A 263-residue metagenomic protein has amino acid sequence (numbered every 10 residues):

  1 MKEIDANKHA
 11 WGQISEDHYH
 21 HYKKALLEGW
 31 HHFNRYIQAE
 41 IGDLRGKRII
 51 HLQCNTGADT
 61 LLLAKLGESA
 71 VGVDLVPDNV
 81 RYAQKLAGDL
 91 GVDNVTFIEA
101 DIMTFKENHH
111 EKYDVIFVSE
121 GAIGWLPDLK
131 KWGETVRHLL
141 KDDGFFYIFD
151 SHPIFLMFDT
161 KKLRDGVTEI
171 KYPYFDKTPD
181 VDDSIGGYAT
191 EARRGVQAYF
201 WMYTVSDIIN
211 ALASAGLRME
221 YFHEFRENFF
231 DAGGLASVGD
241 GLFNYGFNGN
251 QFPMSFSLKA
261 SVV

Functional and structural regions predicted by a protein language model:
M1-R45, A58, L62: Conserved class I S-adenosyl-L-methionine
R48-F105: Class I SAM-dependent methyltransferase SAM/SAH-binding core
M103, E107-I116: A short acidic, Gly/Pro-enriched loop at the edge of an enzyme's catalytic core that lines a small-molecule cofactor
D114-K130: A short SAM/SAH-binding and catalytic strip from SAM-dependent methyltransferases
K130-F145: A short glycine-rich, Lys/Arg-flanked "PGG" loop and its adjoining helix->strand segment in the class I
F145-G186: Conserved class I S-adenosyl-L-methionine
Y199-F222: Short alpha-helix
A215-L217, G239-V263: Core SAM-dependent methyltransferase catalytic element
